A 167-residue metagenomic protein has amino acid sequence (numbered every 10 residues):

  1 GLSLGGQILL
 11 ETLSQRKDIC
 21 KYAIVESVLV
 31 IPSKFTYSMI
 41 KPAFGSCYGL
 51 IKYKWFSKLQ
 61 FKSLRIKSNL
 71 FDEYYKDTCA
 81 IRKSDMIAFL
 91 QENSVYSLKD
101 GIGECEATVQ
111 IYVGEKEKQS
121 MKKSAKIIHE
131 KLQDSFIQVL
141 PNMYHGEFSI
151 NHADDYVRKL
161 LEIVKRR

Functional and structural regions predicted by a protein language model:
G1-G5, L9: Gly/Ala-rich beta-loop-alpha elbow adjacent to hydrolase catalytic centers
S14-Q15, I19-L50: Flexible "cap/lid" loop of the alpha/beta hydrolase fold
K34-T36, I51-G103: Conserved alpha/beta-hydrolase catalytic His-Asp/Glu region
C105, I111-V113: Short beta-strand/loop motif that positions the catalytic acidic residue of the alpha/beta-hydrolase fold
K118-S124: Conserved alpha/beta-hydrolase "acid-adjacent" motif
A125, H129-G146: Catalytic histidine neighborhood in serine/cysteine hydrolases with alpha/beta-hydrolase-type architecture
M143-D155: Catalytic histidine-centered segment of alpha/beta-hydrolase-like enzymes
D155, K159-R167: C-terminal alpha-helix
